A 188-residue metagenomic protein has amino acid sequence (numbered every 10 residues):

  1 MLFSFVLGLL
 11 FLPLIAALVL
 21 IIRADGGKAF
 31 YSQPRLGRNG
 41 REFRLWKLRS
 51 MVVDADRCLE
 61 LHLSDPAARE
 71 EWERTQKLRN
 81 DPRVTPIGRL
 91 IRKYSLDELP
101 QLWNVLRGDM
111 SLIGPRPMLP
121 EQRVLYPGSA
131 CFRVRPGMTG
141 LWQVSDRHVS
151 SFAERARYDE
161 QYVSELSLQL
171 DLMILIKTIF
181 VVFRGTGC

Functional and structural regions predicted by a protein language model:
M1-C58, C131, L168, M173-C188: A hydrophobic, helix-centered structural microdomain
G8, L90-R92: Short pre-functional
R23, L78, R92-K93, L99-C188: Hydrophobic structural segments characteristic of membrane proteins
Y31-P82, T139-Y158: Short, glycine-rich, amphipathic interfacial segments at transmembrane boundaries or analogous
